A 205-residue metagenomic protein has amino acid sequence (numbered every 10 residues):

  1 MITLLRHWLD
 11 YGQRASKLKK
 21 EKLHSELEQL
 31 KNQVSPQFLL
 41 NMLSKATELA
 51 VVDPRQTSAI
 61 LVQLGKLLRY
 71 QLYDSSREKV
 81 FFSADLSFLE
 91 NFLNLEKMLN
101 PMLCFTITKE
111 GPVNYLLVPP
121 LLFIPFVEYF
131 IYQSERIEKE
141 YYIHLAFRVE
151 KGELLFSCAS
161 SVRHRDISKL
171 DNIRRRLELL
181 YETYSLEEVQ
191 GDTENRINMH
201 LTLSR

Functional and structural regions predicted by a protein language model:
M1-E188, R196: Two-component histidine phosphotransfer core
N195-R205: Short C-terminal beta-strand
